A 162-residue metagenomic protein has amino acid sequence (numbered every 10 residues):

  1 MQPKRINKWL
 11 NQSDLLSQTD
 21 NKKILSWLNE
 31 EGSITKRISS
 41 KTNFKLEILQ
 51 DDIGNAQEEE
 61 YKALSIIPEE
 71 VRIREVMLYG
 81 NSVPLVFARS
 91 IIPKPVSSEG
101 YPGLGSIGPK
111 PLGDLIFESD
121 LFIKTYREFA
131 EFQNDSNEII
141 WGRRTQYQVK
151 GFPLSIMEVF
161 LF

Functional and structural regions predicted by a protein language model:
M1-I73, M77-Y79, V83-D135, Q148-F162: N-terminal domain-onset segments
R143: Short basic (Lys/Arg) and small-residue
